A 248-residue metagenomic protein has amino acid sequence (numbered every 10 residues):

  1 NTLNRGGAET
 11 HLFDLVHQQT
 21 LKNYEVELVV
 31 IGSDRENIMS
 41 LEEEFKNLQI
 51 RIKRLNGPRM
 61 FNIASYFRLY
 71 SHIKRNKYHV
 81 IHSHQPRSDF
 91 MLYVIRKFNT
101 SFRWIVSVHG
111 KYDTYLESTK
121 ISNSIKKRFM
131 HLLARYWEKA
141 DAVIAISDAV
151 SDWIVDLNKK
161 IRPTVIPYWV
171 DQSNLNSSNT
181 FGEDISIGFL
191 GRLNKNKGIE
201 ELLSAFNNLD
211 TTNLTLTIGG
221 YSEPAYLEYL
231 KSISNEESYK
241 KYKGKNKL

Functional and structural regions predicted by a protein language model:
N1-F61, V165, Y221-Y226: N-terminal strand-loop element at the rim of the active site of nucleotide-sugar-dependent glycosyltransferases
E9-D14, I185, F189-N208, E228-Y229: A conserved mid-protein helix/loop that constitutes part of the nucleotide-sugar donor-binding site
K46, S173-S186, N196, L209-T212: Nucleotide-sugar donor-binding and catalytic loop/hinge architecture of NDP-sugar-dependent glycosyltransferases
Q49-R51, E228-L248: Nucleotide-activated donor-binding/catalytic signature segment of Leloir-type glycosyltransferases, i.e., the conserved
F67-S71, S124-V143: Membrane-proximal helix-turn-helix segments that form the acceptor-binding/catalytic region of lipid-linked
V80, K97-Y115, I144: Active-site proximal beta-strand in glycosyltransferases
S83-D89, V108: Short His-centered aromatic/hydrophobic patch
E138-T164, V170-N174: A short, active-site helix/loop in glycosyltransferases that binds the activated sugar's phosphate group
